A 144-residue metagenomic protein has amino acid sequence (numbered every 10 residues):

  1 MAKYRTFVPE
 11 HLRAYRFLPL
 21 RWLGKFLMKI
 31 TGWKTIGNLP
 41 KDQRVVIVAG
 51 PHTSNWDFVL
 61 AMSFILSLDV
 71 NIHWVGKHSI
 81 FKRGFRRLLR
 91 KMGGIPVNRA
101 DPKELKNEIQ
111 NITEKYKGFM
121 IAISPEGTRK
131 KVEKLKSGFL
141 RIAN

Functional and structural regions predicted by a protein language model:
M1-R21: Helix-enriched interaction subdomains in cytosolic or periplasmic regions, typified by TIR/SEFIR signaling/NADase cores
V8-R13, M28-N144: Soluble catalytic domains of membrane acyltransferases
L18-T31: Short coil-to-helix leader/linker segments, especially the first N-terminal amphipathic alpha-helix with its helix
